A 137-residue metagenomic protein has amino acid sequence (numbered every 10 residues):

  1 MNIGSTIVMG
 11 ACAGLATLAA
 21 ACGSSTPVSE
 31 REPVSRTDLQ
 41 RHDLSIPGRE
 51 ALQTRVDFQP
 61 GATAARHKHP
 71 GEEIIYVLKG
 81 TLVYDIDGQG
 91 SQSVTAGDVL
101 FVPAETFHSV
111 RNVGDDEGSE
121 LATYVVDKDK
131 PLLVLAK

Functional and structural regions predicted by a protein language model:
N2-R55, F101, L133-K137: A short, N-terminal "cap"/entry segment at the start of jelly-roll beta-barrel domains of the cupin/DSBH fold
S45, R49, G61-I74: A short beta-loop-beta micro-motif enriched in histidine and acidic residues
A51-Q53, H69-E72, E105, G118: Extracytoplasmic
F58, G88-E105: Short acidic-glycine-tyrosine-enriched beta hairpin
A64-H69, I86, R111-V113: Short histidine-centered beta-strand/loop micro-motifs that create catalytic or ligand/metal-coordination sites
P70-G88, D98: Glycine- and acidic-residue-biased ligand/ion/polar-headgroup-sensing regions
S91, E105-K130: Ligand-binding loop in jelly-roll beta-barrel domains
